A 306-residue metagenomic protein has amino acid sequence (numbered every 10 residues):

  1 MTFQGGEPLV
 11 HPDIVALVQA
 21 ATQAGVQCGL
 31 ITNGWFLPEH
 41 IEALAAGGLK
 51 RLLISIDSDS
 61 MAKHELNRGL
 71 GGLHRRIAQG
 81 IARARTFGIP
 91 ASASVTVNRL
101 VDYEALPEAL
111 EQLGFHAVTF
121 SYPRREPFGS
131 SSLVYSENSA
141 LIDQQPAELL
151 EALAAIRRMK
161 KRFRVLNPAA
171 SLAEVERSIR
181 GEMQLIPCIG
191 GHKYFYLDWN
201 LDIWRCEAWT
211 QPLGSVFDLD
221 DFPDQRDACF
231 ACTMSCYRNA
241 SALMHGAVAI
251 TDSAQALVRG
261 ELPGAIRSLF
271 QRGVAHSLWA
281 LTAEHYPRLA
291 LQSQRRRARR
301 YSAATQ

Functional and structural regions predicted by a protein language model:
M1-I31, W35-K50: Conserved Radical SAM active-site core
G6, G34, D57, P123 (+1 more regions): Flexible loop residues that form catalytic and substrate-binding hotspots at small-molecule/glycan-binding clefts
V10-H11, L37, L73, R99-Y103 (+1 more regions): Alpha-helix N-cap/loop-to-helix initiation residues
D13-I14, H40-I41, H64, Y103 (+3 more regions): Short glycine-/acidic-enriched loop or helix-start segments at secondary-structure transitions that form or flank
I14, S60, W209-T210: A generic "binding-loop/recognition-motif" signal
A43-R51, S55-I189, W199, W204: Radical SAM enzyme [4Fe-4S]-AdoMet core and its adjacent flexible, acidic and glycine-rich loops/tails across
H116-A117, K161-E261: Accessory C-terminal segments flanking Radical SAM cores
A247-Q306: Membrane-proximal basic amphipathic "stem/tether" segments
